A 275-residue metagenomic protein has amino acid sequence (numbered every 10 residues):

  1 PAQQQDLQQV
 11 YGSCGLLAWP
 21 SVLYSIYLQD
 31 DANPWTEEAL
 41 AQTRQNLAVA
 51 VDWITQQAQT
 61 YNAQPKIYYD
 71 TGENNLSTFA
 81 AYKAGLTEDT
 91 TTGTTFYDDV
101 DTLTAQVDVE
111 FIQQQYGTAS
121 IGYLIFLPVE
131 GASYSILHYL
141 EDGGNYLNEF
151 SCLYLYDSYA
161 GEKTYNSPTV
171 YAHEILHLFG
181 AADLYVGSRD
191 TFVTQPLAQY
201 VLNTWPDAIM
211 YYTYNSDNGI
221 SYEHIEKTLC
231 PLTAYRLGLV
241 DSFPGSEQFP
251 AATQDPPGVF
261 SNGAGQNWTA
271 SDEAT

Functional and structural regions predicted by a protein language model:
A2-A119, G131, L155-Y159: Propeptide-to-catalytic entry region of secreted or membrane-anchored zinc metalloproteases
Q3-C14, T164, L184-A251: Replace "(M1/M4/M9/M12/WLM)" with "(e.g., M1/M4/M8/M9/M12/M26/WLM)" and add "not limited to" to clarify scope
W19-Y24, G117-L124, N148-C152, A182 (+1 more regions): Loop/turn elements at helix/coil->beta-strand transitions in domains of secreted/extracellular proteins
Q29-P34, V129-Y134, S158-E162, D183-Y185 (+1 more regions): Solvent-exposed loop/turn segments at secondary-structure junctions within structured extracellular/periplasmic domains
E130-E149, P196-A198: Catalytic zinc-binding patch centered on the HExxH motif and its immediate surroundings that defines zinc-dependent
S151-A172: Short pre-active-site segment immediately N-terminal to the catalytic Zn-binding motif
P168-L184: Active-site recognition of the HExxH zinc-binding catalytic motif
Q248-T275: Extracellular glycan-recognition surfaces and repeat-rich motifs
